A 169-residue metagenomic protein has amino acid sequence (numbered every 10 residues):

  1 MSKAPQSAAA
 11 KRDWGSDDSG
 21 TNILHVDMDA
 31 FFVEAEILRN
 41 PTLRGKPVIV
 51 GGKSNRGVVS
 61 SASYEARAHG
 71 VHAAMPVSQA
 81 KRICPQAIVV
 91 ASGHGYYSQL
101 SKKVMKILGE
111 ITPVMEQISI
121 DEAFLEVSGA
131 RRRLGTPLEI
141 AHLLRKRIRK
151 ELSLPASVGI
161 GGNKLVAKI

Functional and structural regions predicted by a protein language model:
M1-I169: Gly/Gly-Pro- and Ser/Thr-rich, intrinsically disordered tail segments characteristic of DNA damage-repair and tolerance
